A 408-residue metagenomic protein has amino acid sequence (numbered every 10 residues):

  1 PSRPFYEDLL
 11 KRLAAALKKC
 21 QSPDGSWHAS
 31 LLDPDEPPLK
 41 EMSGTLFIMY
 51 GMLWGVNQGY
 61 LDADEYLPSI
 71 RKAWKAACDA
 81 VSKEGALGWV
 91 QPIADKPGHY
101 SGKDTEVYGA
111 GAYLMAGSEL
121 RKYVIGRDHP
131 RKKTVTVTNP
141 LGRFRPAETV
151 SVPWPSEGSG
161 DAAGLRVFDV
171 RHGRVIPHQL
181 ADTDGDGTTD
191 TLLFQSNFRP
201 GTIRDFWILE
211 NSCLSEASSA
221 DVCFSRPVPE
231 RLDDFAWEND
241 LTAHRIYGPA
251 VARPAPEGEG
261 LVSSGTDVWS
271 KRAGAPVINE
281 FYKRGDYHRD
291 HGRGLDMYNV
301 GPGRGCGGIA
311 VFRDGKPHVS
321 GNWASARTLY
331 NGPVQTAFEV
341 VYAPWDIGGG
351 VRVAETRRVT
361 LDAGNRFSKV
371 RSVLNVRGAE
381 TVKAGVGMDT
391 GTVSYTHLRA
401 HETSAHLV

Functional and structural regions predicted by a protein language model:
R3-H28: Oxyanion-binding "anion nests"
L39-D128: CBM-like carbohydrate-recognition segments
P130-S225: Alpha-mannosidase-like glycoside hydrolase catalytic domains involved in N-glycan trimming, generalizing to other
R204-L214, F338-Y342, V386, V408: Short, hydrophobic/aromatic-enriched beta-strand segments in well-ordered soluble domains
L214-D314: Solvent-exposed N-terminal domain segments of exported/luminal and surface proteins
N279-G364: Extended, loop-rich substrate-binding clefts of extracytoplasmic carbohydrate-active enzymes
E355, R366-Y395: Acidic (Asp/Glu-rich), glycine- and aromatic
T396-H406: Conserved small/polar residues in nucleotide/adenosyl-binding loops
